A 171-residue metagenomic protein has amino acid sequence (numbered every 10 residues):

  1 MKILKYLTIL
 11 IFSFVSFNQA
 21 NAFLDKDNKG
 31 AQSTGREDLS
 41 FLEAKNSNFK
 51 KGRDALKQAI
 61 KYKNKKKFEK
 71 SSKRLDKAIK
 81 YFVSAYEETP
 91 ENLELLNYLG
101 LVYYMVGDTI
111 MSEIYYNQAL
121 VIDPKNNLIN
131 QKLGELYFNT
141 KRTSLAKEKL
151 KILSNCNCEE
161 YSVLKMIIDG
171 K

Functional and structural regions predicted by a protein language model:
K45, L93-E94, N127-L128, E160-S162: Helix-start (N-cap) detector for alpha-helical repeat units in TPR-like alpha-solenoids, especially tetratricopeptide
S84-E87, N117-V121, S154-N155: Conserved structural position within tetratricopeptide repeats
Y98, K132, L164-I167: Canonical tetratricopeptide repeat
V121, Q131-E160: TPR/TPR-like (Sel1-like) alpha-helical repeat modules
